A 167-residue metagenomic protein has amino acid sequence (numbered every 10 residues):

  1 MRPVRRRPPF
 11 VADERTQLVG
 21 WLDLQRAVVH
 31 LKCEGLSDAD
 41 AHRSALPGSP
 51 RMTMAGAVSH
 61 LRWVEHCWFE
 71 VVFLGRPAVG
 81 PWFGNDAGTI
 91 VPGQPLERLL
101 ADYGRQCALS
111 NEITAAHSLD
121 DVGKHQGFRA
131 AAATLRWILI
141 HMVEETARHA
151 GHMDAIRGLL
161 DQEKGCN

Functional and structural regions predicted by a protein language model:
M1-P8, R15, V19-A87, H125-N167: Short, contiguous alpha-helical
A87-K124, T134-V143: Acidic/histidine-rich alpha-helical segments that form the ligand environment of transition-metal centers
